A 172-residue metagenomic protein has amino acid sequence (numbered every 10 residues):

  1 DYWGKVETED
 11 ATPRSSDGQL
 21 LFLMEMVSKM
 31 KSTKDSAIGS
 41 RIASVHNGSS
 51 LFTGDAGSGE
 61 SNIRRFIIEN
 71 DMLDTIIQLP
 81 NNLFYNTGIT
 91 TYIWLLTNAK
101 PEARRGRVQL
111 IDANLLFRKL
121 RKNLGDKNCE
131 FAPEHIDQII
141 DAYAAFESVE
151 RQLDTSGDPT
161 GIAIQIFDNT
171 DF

Functional and structural regions predicted by a protein language model:
D1-F172: A conserved structural/catalytic subdomain of Rossmann-like adenosyl-cofactor enzymes
